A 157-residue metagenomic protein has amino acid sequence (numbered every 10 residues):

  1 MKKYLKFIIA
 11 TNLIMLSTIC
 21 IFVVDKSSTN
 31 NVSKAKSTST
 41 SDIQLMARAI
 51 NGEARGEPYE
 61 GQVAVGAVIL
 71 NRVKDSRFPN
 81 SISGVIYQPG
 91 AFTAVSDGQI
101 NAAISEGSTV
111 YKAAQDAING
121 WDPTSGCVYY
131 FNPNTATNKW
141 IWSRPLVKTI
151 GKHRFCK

Functional and structural regions predicted by a protein language model:
M1-S41, K157: N-terminal secretory targeting signals
N31-K157: Bacterial extracytoplasmic/cell-wall-associated proteins, especially those involved in peptidoglycan
